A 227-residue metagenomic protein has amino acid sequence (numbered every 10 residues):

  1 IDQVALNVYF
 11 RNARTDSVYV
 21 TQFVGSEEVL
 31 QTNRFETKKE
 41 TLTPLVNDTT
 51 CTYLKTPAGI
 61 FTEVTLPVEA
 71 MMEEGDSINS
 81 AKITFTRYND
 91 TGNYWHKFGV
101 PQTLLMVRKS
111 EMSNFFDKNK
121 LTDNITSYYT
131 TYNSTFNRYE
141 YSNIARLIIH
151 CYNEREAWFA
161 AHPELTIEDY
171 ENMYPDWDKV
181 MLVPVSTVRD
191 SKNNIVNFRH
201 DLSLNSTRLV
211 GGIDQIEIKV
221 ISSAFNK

Functional and structural regions predicted by a protein language model:
I1-K227: Secreted, disulfide-rich extracellular signaling modules
